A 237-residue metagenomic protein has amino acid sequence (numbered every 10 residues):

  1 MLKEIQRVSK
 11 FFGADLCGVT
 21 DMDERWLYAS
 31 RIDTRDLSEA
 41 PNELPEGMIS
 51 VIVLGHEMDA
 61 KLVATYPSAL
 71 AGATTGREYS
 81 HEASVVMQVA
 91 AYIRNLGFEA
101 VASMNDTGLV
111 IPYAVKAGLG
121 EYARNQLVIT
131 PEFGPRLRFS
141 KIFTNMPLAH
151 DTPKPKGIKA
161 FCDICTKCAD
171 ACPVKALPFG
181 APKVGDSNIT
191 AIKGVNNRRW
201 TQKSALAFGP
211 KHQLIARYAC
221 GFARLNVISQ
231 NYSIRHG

Functional and structural regions predicted by a protein language model:
L2: TRNA-binding/sensing appendages of the translation machinery
Q6, D15-H236: Catalytic cores of enzyme domains
